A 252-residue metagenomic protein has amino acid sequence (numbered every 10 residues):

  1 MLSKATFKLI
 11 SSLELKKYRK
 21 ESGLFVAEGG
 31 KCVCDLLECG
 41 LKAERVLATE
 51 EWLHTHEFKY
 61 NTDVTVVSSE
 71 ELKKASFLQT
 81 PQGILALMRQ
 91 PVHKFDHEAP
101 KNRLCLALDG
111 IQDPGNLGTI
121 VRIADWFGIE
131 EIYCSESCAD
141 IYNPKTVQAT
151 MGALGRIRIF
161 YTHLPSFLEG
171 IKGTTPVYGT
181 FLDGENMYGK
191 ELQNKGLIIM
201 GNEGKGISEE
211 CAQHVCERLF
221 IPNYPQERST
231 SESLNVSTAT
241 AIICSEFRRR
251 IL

Functional and structural regions predicted by a protein language model:
M1-W52, C138-A139: Boundary-proximal intrinsically disordered activation/regulatory segments immediately upstream of a helical core
G23, L108-Q112, P225-E232: Short pre-catalytic strand/loop immediately N-terminal to key active-site residues, enriched for Gly-Thr
G29, Q112-T119, S231-A239: Amphipathic alpha-helical repeat scaffolds
E38, H97-G184: RNA substrate-binding interface of SAM-dependent RNA methyltransferases
V64-R89: Glycine/small-residue-rich loop that forms an oxyanion/phosphate-binding "nest" at active or ligand-binding sites
V67-E70, D109, S135-E136, R158 (+1 more regions): Short beta->alpha connector loops at strand-helix junctions that form conserved, small/polar/Pro-enriched
W126, I141-G152, E209, Q213-L252: Structured adenosyl-cofactor binding patch, chiefly the S-adenosyl-L-methionine
G179-S231: Active-site/ligand-binding-proximal alpha/beta "capping" segment
